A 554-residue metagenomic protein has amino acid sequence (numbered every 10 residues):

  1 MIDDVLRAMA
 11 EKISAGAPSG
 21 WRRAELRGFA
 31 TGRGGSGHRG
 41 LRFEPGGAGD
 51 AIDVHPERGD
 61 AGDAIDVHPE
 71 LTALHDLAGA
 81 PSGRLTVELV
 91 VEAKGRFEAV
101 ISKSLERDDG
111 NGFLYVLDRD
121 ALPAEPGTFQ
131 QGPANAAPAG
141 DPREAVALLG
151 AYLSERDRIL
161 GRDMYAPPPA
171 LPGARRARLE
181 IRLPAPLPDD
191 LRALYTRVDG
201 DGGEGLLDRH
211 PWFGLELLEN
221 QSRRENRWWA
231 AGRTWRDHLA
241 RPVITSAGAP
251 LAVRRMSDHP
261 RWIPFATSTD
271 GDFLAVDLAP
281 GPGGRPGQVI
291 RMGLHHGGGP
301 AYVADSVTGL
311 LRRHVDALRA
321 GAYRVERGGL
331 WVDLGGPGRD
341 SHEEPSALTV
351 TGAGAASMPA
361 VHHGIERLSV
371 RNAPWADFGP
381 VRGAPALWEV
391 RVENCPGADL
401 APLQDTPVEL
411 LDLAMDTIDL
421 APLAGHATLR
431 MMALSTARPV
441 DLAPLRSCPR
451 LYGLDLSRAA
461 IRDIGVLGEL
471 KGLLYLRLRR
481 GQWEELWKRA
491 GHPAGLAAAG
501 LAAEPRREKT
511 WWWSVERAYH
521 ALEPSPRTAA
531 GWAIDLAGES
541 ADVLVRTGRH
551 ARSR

Functional and structural regions predicted by a protein language model:
M1-P69: An N-terminus-focused feature that recognizes amino-terminal "leader" regions
G34-G59, E98-S102, E106-F113, G284-H295: Intrinsically disordered, low-complexity regulatory segments enriched in Ser/Thr/Pro and charged residues
R42, Q130-T269, T436, R458 (+3 more regions): A surface-exposed partner-binding patch
A78, S82-F113, L117: Hydrophobic, ordered structural segments
V90-K94, S268, D277-G281: Short beta-strand micro-motifs enriched in acidic
V289-G321: Compact, glycine/acidic-enriched structural inserts
G309-G354: Low-complexity, Gly/Ser/Thr/Pro-rich intrinsically disordered linker/tail segments
G338, H342-A356, G364-D377, A386-D399 (+2 more regions): Concave beta-strand-loop units of leucine-rich repeat
